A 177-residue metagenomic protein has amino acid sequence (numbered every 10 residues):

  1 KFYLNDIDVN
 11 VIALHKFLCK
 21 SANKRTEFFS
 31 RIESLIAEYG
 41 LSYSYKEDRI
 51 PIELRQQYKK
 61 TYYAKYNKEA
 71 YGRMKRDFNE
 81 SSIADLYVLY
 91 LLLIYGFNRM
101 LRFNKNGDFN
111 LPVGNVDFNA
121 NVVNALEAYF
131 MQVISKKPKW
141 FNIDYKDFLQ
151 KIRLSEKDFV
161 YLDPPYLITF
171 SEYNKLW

Functional and structural regions predicted by a protein language model:
Y3-S135: Class I S-adenosyl-L-methionine-dependent methyltransferase module
I12, Q150, T169: Conserved protein kinase catalytic core
H15-F17, R153, E172: Hydrophobic alpha-helical membrane-insertion segments
S135-K137, E156-K157: Short, well-ordered alpha-helix to beta-strand connector turns
I143-D147: Conserved SAM/SAH-binding loop
L149-E156: Short amphipathic alpha-helix with an adjacent loop that forms part of the alpha/beta core around
E156-W177: Conserved acidic-Pro-Pro-aromatic motif
